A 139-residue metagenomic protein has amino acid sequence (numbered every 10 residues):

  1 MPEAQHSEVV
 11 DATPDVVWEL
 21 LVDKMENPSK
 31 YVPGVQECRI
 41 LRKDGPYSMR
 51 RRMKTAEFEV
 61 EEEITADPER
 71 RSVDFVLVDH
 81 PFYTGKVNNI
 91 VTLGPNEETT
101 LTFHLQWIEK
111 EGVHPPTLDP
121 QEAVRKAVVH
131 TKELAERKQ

Functional and structural regions predicted by a protein language model:
M1-G45: Hydrophobic ligand-binding cavity/cleft-lining segments
E3-A4, M53, K86-V87, V113 (+1 more regions): Extended beta-strand/beta-hairpin segments
H6-E8, E37-R39, V60-A66, G85-P95: Hydrophobic/aromatic beta-strand elements that line small-molecule binding cavities or substrate pockets in beta-rich
V10-P14, T55-E57, L105-E109: Beta-strand elements of well-folded, non-transmembrane domains
P14-D15, R42-G45, D67-E69, T92-T100: A short, structured loop/turn motif at beta-sheet edges
M25, R125-Q139: Short amphipathic alpha-helical signal-transduction/dimerization elements
I40-D79: Glycine-rich portal/gate segments that line the openings of hydrophobic small-molecule binding cavities
L77-V129: Beta-strand/loop substructures that line and gate deep hydrophobic ligand-binding cavities in soluble
